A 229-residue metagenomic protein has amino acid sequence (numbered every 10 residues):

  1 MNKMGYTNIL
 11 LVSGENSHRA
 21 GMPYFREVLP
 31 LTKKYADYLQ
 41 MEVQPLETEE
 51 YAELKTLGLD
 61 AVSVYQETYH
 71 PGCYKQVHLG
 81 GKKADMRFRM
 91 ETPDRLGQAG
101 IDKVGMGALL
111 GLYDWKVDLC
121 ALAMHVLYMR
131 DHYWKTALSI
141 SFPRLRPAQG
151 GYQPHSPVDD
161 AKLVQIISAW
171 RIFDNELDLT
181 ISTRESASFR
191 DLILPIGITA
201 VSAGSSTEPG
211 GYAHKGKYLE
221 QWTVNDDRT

Functional and structural regions predicted by a protein language model:
M1-L96, D102-M106, L110-L112, W134-S141: Core AdoMet radical
N8, L29, Y38-Q40, H125 (+2 more regions): Amphipathic, soluble alpha/beta structural segments
A20, Y24, G80-F88, D114-A121 (+2 more regions): Alpha-helix N-cap and loop-to-helix initiation/capping positions
Y24-V28, E50, F88-P93, L122-M129 (+3 more regions): A general structural detector for well-ordered alpha-helical segments in enzyme core domains, enriched
E47-T56, D102, Y113-Y128, S186-I196: Catalytic cores of alpha/beta
D60-A61, K82-K83, M124, I198-T199 (+1 more regions): Short alpha-helix boundary/capping motifs
C120, D131-T229: Auxiliary Fe-S-binding modules of radical SAM enzymes
